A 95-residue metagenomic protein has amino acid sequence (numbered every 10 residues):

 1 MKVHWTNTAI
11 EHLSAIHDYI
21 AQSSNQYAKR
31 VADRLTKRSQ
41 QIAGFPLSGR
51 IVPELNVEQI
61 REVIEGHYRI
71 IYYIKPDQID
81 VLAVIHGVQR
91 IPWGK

Functional and structural regions predicted by a protein language model:
M1-K2, K95: Absolute protein N-terminus
K2-Q59: Basic, Lys/Arg-enriched alpha-helical interface segments
L47-D77: Basic/aromatic recognition patch in beta-strand/loop cores that engages polyanionic ligands
E65-Y68, Y73-K95: Enriched for short, Lys/Arg-rich terminal
